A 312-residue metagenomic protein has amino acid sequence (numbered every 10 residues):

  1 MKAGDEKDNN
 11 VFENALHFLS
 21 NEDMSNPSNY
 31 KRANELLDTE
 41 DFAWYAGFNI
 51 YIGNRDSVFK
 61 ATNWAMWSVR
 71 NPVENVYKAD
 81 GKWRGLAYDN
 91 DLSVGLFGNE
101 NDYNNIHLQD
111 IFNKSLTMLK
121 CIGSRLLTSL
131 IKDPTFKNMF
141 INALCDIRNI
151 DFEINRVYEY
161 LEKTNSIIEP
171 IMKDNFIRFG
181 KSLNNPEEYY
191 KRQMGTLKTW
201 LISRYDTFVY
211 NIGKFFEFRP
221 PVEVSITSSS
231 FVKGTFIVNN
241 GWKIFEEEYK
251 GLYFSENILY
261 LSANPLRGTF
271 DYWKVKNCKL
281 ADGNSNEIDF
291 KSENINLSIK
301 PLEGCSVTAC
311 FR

Functional and structural regions predicted by a protein language model:
M1-K2: Conserved phosphate-binding loops in nucleotide/dinucleotide-binding enzymes
E6-S229: Middle-to-C-terminal accessory/interaction subdomains
V69, I237-N239, K274-K276: Predominantly extracellular/luminal cell-surface or secreted proteins
N175-F176, N257-F290: Surface-exposed interfaces of beta-sheet-rich extracellular modules
L197, P220-V222, V232, Y249 (+4 more regions): Cysteine-rich, disulfide-stabilized extracellular repeat modules
I226, V232-F236, L261, W273 (+1 more regions): Extracellular/surface recognition and adhesion modules
F231, V238-R267, P301: Extracellular modular ligand-binding repeats in secreted and cell-surface proteins
N286-R312: Conserved "repeat-terminator" motif of extracellular CCP/Sushi domains
